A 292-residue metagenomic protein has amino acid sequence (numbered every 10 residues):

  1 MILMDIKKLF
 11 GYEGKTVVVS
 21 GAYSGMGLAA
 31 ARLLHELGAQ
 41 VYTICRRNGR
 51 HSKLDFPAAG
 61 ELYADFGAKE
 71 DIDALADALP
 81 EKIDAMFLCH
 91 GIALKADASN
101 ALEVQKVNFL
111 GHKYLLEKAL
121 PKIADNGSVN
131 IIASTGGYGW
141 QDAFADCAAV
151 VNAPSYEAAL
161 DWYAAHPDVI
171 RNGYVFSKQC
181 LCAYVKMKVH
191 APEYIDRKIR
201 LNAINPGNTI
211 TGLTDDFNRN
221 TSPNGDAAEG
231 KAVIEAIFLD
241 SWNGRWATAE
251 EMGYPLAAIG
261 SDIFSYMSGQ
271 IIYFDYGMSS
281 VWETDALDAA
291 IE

Functional and structural regions predicted by a protein language model:
I2-K8, S268-E292: Short C-terminal tail/terminal secondary-structure segment of NAD(P)H-dependent dehydrogenase/reductase domains
Y23, A31: N-terminal Rossmann NAD(P)H-binding glycine-rich loop of SDR-like oxidoreductase domains
F56-E70: Rossmann-fold cofactor-recognition segment
F87-L94, G277: Conserved NAD(P)H cofactor-binding loop of Rossmann-fold oxidoreductase domains
A96, S128-I195, N208-T211: Catalytic loop of short-chain dehydrogenase/reductase
I195, R200, M267-G269: Short, small/polar-rich loop/turn modules that mediate ligand/substrate recognition or access, typified
R245-F274, S279-S280: C-terminal substrate-recognition "lid" of short-chain dehydrogenase/reductases
